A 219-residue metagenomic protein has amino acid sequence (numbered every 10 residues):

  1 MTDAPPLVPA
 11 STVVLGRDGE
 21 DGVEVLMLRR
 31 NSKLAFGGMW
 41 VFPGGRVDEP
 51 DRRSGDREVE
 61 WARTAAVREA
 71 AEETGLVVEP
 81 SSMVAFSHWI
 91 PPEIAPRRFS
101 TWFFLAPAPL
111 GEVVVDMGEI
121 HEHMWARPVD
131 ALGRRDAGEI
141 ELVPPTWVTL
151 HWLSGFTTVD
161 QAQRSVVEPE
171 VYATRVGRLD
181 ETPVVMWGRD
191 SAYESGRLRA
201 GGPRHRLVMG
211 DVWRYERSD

Functional and structural regions predicted by a protein language model:
M1-I120, W125-D219: N-terminal leader/linker segments that precede catalytic domains of diphosphate-processing enzymes
